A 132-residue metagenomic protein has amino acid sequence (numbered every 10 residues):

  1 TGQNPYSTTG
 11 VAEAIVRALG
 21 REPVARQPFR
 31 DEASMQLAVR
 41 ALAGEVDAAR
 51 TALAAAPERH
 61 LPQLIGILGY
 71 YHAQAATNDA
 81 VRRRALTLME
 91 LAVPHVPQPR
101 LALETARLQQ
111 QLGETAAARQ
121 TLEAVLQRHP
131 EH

Functional and structural regions predicted by a protein language model:
T1-T115, R119-E131: Active-site-adjacent pocket-lining segments in enzyme domains
